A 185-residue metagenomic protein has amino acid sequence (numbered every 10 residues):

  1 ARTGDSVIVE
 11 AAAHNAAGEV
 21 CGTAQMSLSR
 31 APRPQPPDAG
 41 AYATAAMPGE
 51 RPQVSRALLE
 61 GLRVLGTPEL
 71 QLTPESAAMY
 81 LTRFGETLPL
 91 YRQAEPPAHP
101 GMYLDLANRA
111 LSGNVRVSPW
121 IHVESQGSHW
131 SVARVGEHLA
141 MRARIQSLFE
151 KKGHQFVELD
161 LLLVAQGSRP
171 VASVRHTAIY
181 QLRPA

Functional and structural regions predicted by a protein language model:
R2-A57, A133-A185: HotDog/MaoC-like acyl-thioester-processing domains
S29-E124, A185: Hot-dog-fold acyl-thioester-processing enzymes
L62, G127-H129, Q155-E158: Functionally constrained cores in energy, signaling, and assembly domains
V123-Q126, R175-T177: A beta-strand/beta-hairpin structural motif
E124-W130, R144-I145: Short structured motifs
